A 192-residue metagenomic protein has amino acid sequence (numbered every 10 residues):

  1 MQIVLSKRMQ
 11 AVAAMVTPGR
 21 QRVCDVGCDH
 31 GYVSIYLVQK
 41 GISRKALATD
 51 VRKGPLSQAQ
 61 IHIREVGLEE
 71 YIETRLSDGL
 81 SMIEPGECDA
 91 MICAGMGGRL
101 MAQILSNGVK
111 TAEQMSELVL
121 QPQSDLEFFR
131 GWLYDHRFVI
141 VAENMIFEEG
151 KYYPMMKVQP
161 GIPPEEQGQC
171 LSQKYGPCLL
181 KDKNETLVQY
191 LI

Functional and structural regions predicted by a protein language model:
M1-Q21, I35: S-adenosyl-L-methionine
R20-D29: Conserved class I S-adenosyl-L-methionine
H30-S43: Conserved SAM-binding loop of SAM-dependent methyltransferases across substrates and taxa, primarily the Class I
K45-D50: Conserved SAM-binding motif I beta-strand of class I
R52-G54: Conserved SAM/SAH-binding beta-strand->alpha-helix loop
S57-G86: S-adenosyl-L-methionine
N107-Q159: C-terminal substrate-binding/active-site "lid" region of AdoMet-derived donor-dependent transferases
G161-I162, E166-I192: An accessory alpha-helical subdomain
